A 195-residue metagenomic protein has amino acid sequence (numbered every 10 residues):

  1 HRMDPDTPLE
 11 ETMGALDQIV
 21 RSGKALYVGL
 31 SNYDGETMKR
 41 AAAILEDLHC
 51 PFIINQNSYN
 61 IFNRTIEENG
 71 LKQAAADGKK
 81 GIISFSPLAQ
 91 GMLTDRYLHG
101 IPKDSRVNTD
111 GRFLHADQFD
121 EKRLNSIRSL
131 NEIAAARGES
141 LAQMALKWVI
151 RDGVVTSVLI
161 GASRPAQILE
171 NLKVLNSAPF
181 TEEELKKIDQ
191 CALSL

Functional and structural regions predicted by a protein language model:
H1: Histidine-centered active-site/metal-ligand motif
D4-L195: Beta/alpha (TIM)-barrel catalytic core signal, keyed to glycine-rich beta->alpha loops juxtaposed to Asp/Glu that bind
